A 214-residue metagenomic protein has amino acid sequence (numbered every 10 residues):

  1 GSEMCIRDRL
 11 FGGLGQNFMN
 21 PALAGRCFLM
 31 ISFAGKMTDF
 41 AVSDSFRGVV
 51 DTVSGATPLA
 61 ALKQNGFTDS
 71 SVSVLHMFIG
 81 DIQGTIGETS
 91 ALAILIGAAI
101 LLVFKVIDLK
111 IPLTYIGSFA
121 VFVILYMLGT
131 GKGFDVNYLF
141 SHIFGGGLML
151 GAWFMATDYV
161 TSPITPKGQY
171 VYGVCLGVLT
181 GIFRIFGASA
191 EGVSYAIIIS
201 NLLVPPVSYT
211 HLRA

Functional and structural regions predicted by a protein language model:
G1-D8, T210-A214: Conserved small/polar residues in nucleotide/adenosyl-binding loops
I6-L14, G97-F104, F154-T161: C-terminal ends of transmembrane helices
G15-L95: Long hydrophobic alpha-helical segments that form multi-pass transmembrane helix bundles in integral membrane proteins
N17-G25, I111-G117, K167-V171: Cytoplasmic-side transmembrane-helix entry/capping segments in multi-pass membrane proteins
A22, F140-G146, Q169, A188-I198: Loop-to-transmembrane alpha-helix initiation sites
C27-F33, I94-L102, Y115-I124, G151 (+2 more regions): Hydrophobic core segments of alpha-helical transmembrane domains in multi-pass membrane transport and ion-translocation
V123-G151, M155-T157, S162-P166: A beta-strand-loop signature enriched in Asp, Gly, Thr, and Trp that corresponds to the sialidase/neuraminidase Asp-box
F186-R213: Cytosolic-side transmembrane-helix boundaries in multi-pass membrane proteins
